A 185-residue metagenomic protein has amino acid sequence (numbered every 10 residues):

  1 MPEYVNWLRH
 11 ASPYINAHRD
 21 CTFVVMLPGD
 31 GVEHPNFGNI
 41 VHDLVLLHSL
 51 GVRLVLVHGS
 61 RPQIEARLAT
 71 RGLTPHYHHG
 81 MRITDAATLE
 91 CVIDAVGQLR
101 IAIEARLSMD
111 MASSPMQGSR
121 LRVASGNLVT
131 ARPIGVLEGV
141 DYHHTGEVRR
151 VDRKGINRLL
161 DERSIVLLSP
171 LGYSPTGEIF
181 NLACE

Functional and structural regions predicted by a protein language model:
M1-L56, R158-D161: N-terminal glycine-/serine-/threonine-rich phosphate-binding loop
V25-G31, E138-Y142, P170-G177: Short, basic, glycine/proline-bearing loop/turn elements
P28-D30, G59-Q63, A69, G80-I83 (+1 more regions): Short, ordered loop/turn segments at secondary-structure junctions
N36-H42, A66-P75: Glycine-rich loop at the start of a catalytic domain that most often binds anionic cofactors/ligands
G38-H42, F180-E185: Charged helix-capping and loop-helix junction motifs
A69-I165: Ligand-binding beta-strand-loop-alpha-helix segment within the catalytic cores of soluble metabolic enzymes
R158-S174, I179: Active-site rim beta-loop-alpha module in soluble metabolic enzymes
